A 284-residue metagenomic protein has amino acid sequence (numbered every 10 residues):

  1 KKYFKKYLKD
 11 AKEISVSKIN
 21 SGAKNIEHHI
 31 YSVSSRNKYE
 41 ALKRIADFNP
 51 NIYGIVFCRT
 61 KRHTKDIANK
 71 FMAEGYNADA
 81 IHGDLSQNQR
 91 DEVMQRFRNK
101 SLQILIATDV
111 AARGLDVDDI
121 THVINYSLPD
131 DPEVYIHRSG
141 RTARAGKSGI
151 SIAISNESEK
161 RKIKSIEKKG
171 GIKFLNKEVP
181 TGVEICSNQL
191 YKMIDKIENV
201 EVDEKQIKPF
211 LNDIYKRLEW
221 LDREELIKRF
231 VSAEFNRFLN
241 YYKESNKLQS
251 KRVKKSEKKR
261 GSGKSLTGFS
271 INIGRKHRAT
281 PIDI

Functional and structural regions predicted by a protein language model:
K1, I19-S21, S35-K38, T60-T64 (+8 more regions): Conserved nucleotide-binding/hydrolysis micro-motifs of P-loop NTPases
K1-G22, I166-I172: Post-DEXD/H (motif II) to motif III coupling segment of the RecA-like Helicase ATP-binding lobe
K2-K5, E13-V16, R44, K61-G83 (+1 more regions): Conserved nucleic-acid-binding Ia/Ib motif block in the N-terminal RecA-like helicase ATPase lobe
F4, I26, L42, V56-C58 (+6 more regions): Residue-level signature of catalytic and energy-coupling elements of molecular machines, predominantly ATP/GTP-dependent
A11-E13, H28-S32, A78-A80, V123 (+1 more regions): Conserved beta-strand scaffold positions in the cores of enzyme catalytic domains, especially in NTP/NDP-utilizing
N25-K70, P209, D213: Conserved interdomain hinge at the start of the Helicase C-terminal
K70-G170: Conserved RecA-like helicase motor core of SF1/SF2 enzymes
K147-I284: Arginine-glycine-biased low-complexity disordered regions
